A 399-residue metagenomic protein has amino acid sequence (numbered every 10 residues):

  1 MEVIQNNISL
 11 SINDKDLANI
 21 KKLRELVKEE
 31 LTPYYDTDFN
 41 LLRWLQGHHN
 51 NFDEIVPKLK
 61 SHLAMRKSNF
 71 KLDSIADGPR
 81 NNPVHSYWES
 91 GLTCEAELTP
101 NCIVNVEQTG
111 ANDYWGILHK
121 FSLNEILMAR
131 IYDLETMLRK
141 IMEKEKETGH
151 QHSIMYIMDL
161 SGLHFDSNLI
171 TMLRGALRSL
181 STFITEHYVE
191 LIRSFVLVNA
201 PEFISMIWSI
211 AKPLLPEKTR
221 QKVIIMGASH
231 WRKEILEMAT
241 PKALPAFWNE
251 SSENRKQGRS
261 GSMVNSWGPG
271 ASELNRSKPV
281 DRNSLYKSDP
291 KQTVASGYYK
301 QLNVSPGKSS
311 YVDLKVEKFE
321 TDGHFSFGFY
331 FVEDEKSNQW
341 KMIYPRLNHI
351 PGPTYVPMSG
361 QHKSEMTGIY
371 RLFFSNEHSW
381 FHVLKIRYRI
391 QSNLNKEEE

Functional and structural regions predicted by a protein language model:
M1-E399: Basic, amphipathic alpha-helical/coil surface patches used to engage anionic, phosphate-bearing ligands and membranes
